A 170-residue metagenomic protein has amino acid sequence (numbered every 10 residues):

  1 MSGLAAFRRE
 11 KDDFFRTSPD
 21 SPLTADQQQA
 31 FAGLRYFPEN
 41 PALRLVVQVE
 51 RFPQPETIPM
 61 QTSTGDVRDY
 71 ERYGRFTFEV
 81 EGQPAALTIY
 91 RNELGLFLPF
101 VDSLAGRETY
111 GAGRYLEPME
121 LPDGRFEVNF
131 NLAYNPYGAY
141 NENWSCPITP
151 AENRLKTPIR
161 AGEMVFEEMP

Functional and structural regions predicted by a protein language model:
M1-P55: N-terminal domain-onset segments
D26-F31, F52-R72, R125, P147-K156: Extracellular/lumen-exposed scaffold segments
Q54-E56, T88, R107-T109, Y137-A139 (+1 more regions): Short helix/loop capping segments that flank catalytic or ligand/cofactor-binding pockets
P59-G111: Mid-length scaffold segments of soluble, non-membrane domains
T64, R114-M119: Beta-strand-rich interaction surfaces with strong enrichment in secreted/lumenal proteins
Y115, N131-N135: Short, intrinsically disordered, charge-biased short linear motifs at domain edges
P118-F126: A short, structured loop/turn motif at beta-sheet edges
R125, Y134-P170: Extended, aromatic/histidine-rich regions of cofactor-dependent oxidoreductases associated with respiratory
